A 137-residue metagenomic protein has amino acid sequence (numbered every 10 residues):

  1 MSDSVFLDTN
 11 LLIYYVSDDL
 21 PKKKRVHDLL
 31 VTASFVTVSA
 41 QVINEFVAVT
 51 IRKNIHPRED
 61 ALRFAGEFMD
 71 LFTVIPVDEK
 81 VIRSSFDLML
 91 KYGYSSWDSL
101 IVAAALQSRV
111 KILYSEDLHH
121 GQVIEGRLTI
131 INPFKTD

Functional and structural regions predicted by a protein language model:
M1-V38, K53-G66, D137: Short, well-structured N-terminal submotif of metal-dependent ribonuclease cores
S2, A103-D137: Acidic, PIN/NYN-like endoribonuclease modules and their adjacent C-terminal/linker elements
D8-N10, E45, D98, D117: Acidic active-site catalytic centers that drive phospho-/nucleotidyl reactions and related ester hydrolyses
I13, T50-N54, F72, M89: Short amphipathic alpha-helical interaction patches enriched in hydrophobic/aromatic residues with interspersed Lys/Arg
T37, I75, I131: General small-molecule cofactor/ligand-binding pocket signal
A40-A48: Short, conserved active-site loops that position catalytic residues or coordinate cofactors/metal ions across diverse
T73-E116: Active-site neighborhoods of divalent-metal-dependent phosphate/nucleic-acid chemistry enzymes
